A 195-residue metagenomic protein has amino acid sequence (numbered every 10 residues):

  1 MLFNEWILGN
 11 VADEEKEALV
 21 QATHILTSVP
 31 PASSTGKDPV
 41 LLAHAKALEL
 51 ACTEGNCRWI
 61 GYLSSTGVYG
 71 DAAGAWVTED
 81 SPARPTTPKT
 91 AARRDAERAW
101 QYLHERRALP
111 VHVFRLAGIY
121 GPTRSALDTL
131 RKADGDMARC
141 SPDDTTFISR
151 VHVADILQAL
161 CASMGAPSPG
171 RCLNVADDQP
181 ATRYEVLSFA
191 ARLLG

Functional and structural regions predicted by a protein language model:
L2-A22: Conserved Rossmann-fold cofactor-binding substructure of NAD(P)-dependent oxidoreductases
E15-G61, R98: NAD(P)-cofactor binding segment of oxidoreductase domains
A43-P88: Conserved Rossmann-fold NAD(P)-dependent oxidoreductase catalytic core, especially the SDR/UDP-sugar
A73-V113: Catalytic helix-loop patch of NAD(P)-dependent Rossmann-fold dehydrogenases
P85-T90, A117-R124, P142-V151: Glycine-rich "substrate-gating" loop/helix at the edge of Rossmann-like oxidoreductase active sites
R94, R107-L109, I119-K132, D136 (+2 more regions): Glycine/proline-rich active-site loop of Rossmann-fold NAD(P)-dependent oxidoreductases
T129-V151, D155, A159: A conserved pocket-lining segment of Rossmann-fold NAD(P)-dependent short-chain dehydrogenase/reductase
L157-G195: Mid/C-terminal beta-alpha module of Rossmann-like enzyme folds, strongest in SDR-family dehydrogenases/epimerases
